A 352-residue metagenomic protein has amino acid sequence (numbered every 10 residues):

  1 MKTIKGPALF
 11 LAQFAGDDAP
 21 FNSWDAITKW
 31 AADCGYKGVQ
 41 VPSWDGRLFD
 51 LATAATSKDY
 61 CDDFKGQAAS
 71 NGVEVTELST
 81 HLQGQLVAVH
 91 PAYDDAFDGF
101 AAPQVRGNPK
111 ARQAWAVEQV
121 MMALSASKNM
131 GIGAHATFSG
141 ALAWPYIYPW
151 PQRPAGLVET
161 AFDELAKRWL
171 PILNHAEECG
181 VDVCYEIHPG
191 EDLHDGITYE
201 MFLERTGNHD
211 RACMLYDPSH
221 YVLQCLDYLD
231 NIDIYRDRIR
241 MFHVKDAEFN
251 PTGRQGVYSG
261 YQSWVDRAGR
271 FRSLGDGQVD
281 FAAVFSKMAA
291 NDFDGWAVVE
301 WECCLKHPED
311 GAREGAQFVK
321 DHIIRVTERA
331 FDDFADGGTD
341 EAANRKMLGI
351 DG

Functional and structural regions predicted by a protein language model:
M1-I4, I27-G35, A55-E77, A92-D94 (+5 more regions): Acidic (Asp/Glu)-rich catalytic clusters
T3-P7, A12, N22, G38 (+4 more regions): Acidic/histidine-rich catalytic cores of soluble enzymes
A15, F49-A55, Q104-A114, E159 (+1 more regions): The substrate-binding groove and active-site-proximal loops of carbohydrate-active enzymes, especially glycoside
D18-A31, A114-A126, Q224-D233, F281-V284: Short, acidic/polar
D25, W30, S70, Q85-C213 (+2 more regions): Active-site acidic/histidine proton-transfer and metal-coordination neighborhood in alpha/beta enzyme cores
A31, V39, A68, L78 (+10 more regions): Conserved, mostly hydrophobic/aromatic
V41-K65, G84, S139-Y146: Glycine-rich, proline-tolerant flexible connector loops at the mouths of alpha/beta enzymes
P308-F331, A335: C-terminal helical cap(s) of enzyme catalytic domains, especially alpha/beta-barrels
